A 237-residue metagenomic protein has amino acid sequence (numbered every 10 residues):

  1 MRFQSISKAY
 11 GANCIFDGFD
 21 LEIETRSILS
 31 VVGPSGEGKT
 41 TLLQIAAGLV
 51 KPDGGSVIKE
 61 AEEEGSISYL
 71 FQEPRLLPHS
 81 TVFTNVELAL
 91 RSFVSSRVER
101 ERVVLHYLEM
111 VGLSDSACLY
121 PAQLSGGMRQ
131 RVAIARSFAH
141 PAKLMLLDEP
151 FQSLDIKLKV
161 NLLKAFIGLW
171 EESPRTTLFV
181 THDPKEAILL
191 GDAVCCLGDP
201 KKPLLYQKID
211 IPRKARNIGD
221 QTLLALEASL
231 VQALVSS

Functional and structural regions predicted by a protein language model:
M1, F16-G18: Conserved structural motif at the start of ABC-family nucleotide-binding domains
V32-P34: The feature captures the beta-strand-to-loop junction immediately N-terminal to the Walker
A47: Helix-to-loop junction immediately C-terminal to a conserved catalytic motif
Y120-L124, M128: Conserved ABC ATPase signature
I134: Hydrophobic anchor residue at the start of the ABC signature
A139-K143: A short, proline-enriched helix->beta-strand linker immediately N-terminal to the Walker B motif in ABC-type P-loop
M145-E149: Catalytic Walker B motif of ABC-type/P-loop ATPase nucleotide-binding domains
